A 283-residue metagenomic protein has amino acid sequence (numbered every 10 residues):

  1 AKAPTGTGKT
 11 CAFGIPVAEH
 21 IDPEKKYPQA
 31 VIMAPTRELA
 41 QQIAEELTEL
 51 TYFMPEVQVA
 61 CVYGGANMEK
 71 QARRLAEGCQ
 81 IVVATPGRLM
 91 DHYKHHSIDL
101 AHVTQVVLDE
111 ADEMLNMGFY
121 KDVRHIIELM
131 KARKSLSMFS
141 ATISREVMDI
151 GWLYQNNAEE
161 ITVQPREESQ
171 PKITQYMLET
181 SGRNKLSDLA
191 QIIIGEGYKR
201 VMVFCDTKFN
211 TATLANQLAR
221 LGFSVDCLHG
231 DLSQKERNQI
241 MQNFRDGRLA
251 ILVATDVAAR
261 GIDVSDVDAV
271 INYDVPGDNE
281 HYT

Functional and structural regions predicted by a protein language model:
A1-T283: Conserved helicase RecA-like core
